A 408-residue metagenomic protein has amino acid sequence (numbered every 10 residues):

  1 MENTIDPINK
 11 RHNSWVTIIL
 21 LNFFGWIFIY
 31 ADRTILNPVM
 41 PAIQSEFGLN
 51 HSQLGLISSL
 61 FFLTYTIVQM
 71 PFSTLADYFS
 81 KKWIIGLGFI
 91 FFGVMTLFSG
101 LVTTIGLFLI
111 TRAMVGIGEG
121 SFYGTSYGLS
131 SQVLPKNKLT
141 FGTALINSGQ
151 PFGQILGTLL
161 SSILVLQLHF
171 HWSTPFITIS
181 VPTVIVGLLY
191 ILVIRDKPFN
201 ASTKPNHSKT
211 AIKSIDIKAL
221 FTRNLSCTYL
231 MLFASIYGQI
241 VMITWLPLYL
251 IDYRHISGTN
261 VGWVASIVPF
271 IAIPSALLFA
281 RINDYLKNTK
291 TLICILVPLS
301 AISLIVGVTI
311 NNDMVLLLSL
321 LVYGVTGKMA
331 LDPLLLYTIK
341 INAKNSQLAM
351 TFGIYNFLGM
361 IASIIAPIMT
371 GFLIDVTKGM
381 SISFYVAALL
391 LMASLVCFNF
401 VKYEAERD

Functional and structural regions predicted by a protein language model:
E2-H12, K197-T228: Juxtamembrane intracellular "pre-TM" segments in multi-pass secondary transporters
L36-N37, R223-A276, L336: Extracytoplasmic gate region of multi-pass secondary transporters
I67-I105: Conserved MFS/SLC helix-loop-helix module at the cytosolic interface between two early adjacent transmembrane helices
V68-S80, A276-K287, I374: Helix-to-loop junctions at the C-terminal end of transmembrane segments in multipass secondary transporters
Y78-F89, D284-V297: Cytoplasmic membrane-interface "Motif A"-like loop-to-helix N-cap segments of 12-TM Major Facilitator Superfamily
T111-F152: Cytoplasmic helix-loop-helix junction between adjacent transmembrane helices in 12-TM secondary transporters
I146-D196: Helix-loop-helix hairpin linking two adjacent transmembrane segments in secondary transporters
T289-L335: C-terminal transmembrane helical hairpin of 12-TM major facilitator-type secondary transporters
